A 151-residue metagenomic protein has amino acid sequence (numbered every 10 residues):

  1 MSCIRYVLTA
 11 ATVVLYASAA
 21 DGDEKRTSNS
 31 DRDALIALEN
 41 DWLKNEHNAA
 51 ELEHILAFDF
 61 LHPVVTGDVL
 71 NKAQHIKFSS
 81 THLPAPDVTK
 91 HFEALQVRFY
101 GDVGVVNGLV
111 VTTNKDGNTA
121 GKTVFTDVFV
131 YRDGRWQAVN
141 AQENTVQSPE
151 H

Functional and structural regions predicted by a protein language model:
M1-L8: Bacterial N-terminal signal peptides that target proteins for export
R5, A19-E24: Amphipathic/hydrophobic helical signal segments and adjacent flexible N-terminal regions that mediate secretion
A10-A20: Hydrophobic h-region of N-terminal signal peptides that target proteins for export in Gram-negative bacteria
G22-H151: A beta-strand edge to alpha-helix "cap/lid" segment located at domain peripheries
